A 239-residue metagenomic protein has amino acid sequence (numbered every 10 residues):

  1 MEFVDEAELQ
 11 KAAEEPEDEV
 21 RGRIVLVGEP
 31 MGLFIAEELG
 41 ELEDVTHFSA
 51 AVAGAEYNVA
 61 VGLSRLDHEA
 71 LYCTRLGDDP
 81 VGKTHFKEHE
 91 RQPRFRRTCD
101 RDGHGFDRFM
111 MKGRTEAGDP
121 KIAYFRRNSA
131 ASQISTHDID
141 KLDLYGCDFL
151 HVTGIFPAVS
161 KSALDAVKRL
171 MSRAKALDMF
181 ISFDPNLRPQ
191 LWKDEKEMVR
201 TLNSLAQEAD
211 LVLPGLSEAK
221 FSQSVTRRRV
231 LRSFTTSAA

Functional and structural regions predicted by a protein language model:
E2-F95: Glycine-rich phosphate/adenosyl-contacting loop at the front of the ribokinase-like
S64, E90, K168, S172-A176 (+1 more regions): Anion (oxyanion) recognition and catalysis
E69-G154: Conserved N-terminal subdomain of the carbohydrate kinase-like
R127, I155, N186-Q190, S217: Active-site beta-loop-alpha junctions enriched in small/polar residues
L177, L191-A239: Conserved phosphate/ATP/ADP-binding segment of small-molecule kinases
D178-P185: Short beta-strand/loop segments at the ligand-binding rim of alpha/beta enzyme cores
